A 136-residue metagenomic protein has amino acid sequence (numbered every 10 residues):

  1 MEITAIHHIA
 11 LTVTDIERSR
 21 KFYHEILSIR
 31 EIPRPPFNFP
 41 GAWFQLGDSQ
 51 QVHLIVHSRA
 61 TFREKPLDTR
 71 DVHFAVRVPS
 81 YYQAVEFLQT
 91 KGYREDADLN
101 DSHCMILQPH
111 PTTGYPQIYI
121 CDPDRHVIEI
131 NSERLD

Functional and structural regions predicted by a protein language model:
M1-E17, V72-V76, R134-D136: N-terminal beta-strand motif that seeds the catalytic metal site of vicinal oxygen chelate
T12-Q51: Core segments of cupin and vicinal oxygen chelate
I16-E17, F74-D124, L135: Vicinal oxygen chelate
N38, R70, G114: Exposed loop/turn and edge beta-strand positions of beta-sandwich/beta-sheet ligand-binding modules
D48-V52, R59-T61, Y81-Y82: Short, charged/polar surface micro-motifs in flexible loops or helix N-caps
F62-R77: Helix-adjacent hinge/juxtasegments
